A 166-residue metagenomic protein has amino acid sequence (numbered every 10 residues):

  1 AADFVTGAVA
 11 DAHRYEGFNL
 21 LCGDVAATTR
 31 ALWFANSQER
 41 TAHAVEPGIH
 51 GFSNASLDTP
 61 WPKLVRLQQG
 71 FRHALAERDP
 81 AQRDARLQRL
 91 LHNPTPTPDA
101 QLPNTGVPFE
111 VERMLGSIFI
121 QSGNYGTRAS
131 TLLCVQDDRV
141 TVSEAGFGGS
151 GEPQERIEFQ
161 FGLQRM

Functional and structural regions predicted by a protein language model:
A1-M166: N-terminal nucleophile
